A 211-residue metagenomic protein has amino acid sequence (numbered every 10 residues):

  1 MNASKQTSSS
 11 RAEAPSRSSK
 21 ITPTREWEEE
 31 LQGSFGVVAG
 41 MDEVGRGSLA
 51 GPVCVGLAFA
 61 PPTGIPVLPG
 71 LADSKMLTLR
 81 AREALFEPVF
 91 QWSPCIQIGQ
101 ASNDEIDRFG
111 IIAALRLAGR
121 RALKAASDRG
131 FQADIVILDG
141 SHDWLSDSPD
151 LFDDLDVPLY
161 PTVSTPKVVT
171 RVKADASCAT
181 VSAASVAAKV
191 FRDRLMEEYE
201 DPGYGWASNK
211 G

Functional and structural regions predicted by a protein language model:
M1-G211: RNase H-like, Mg2+-dependent phosphodiesterase core, and more generally RNA phosphate-backbone-engaging helix-loop
